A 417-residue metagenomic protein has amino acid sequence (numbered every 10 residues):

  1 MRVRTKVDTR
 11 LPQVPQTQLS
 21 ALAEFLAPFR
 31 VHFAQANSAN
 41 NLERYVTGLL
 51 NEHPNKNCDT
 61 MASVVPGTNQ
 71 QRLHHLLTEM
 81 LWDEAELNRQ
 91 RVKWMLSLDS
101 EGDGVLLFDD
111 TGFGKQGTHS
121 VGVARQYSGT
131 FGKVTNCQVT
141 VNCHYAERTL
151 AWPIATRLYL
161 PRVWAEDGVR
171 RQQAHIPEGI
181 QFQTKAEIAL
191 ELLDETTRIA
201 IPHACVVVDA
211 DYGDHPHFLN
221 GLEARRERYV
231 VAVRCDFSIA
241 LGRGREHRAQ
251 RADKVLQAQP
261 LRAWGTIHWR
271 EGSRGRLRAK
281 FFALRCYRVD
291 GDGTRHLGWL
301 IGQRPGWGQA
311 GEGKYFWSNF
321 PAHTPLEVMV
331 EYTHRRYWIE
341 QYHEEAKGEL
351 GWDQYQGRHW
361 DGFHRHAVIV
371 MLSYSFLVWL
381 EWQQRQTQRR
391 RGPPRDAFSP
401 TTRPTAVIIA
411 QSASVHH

Functional and structural regions predicted by a protein language model:
M1-N37, L49, L160, D167-V169 (+7 more regions): A short, flexible helix-boundary coil/loop motif
R2-V207, D211-V230, R234-S238, G244-E246 (+3 more regions): Conserved, well-structured functional cores that handle cations and Mg-NTP chemistry
L49, H53, V65, M80 (+4 more regions): Generic structural signal for hydrophobic core residues of well-folded globular domains
F108, G112, Y212, Q257 (+3 more regions): Short amphipathic alpha-helical "interface-anchor" segments enriched in bulky aromatics
V139, E312, W338, V368-M371: Catalytic-loop motifs flanking and including active-site residues across diverse enzymes
N142, S318, E331, V370-S373: Conserved, well-structured core segments
I188, D211-H217, D292, H323-P325 (+1 more regions): Short, well-ordered secondary-structure "scaffold" segments embedded in the functional core of diverse domains
Y287-T324: Charge-patterned, long linear interaction tracts outside catalytic cores
